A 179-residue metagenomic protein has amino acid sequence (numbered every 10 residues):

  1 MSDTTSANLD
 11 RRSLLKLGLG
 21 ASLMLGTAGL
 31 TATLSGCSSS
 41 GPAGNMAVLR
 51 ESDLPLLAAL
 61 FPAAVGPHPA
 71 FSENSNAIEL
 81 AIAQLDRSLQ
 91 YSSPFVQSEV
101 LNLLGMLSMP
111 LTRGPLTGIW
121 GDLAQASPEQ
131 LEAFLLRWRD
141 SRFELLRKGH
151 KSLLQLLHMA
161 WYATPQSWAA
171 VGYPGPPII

Functional and structural regions predicted by a protein language model:
S2, A163-I179: Short, functional C-terminal segments
S2-D3, H158: A short, amphipathic alpha-helical segment
D3-L25: N-terminal secretory signal peptides and thylakoid transit peptides that target proteins across membranes
A7-N8, A28-A70: C-terminal segment of N-terminal export signals and the immediately downstream linker at the start of the mature
G18-L19, T31, L135: Short, well-ordered alpha-helical packing segments
L23-A28, A163-P165: Short linear motifs in low-complexity, proline-biased tails and propeptides
N45, I119, S167-A169: Glycine-rich, flexible loop/turn motifs
R50, L54-A163: Flexible, low-complexity segments enriched for small/polar residues
